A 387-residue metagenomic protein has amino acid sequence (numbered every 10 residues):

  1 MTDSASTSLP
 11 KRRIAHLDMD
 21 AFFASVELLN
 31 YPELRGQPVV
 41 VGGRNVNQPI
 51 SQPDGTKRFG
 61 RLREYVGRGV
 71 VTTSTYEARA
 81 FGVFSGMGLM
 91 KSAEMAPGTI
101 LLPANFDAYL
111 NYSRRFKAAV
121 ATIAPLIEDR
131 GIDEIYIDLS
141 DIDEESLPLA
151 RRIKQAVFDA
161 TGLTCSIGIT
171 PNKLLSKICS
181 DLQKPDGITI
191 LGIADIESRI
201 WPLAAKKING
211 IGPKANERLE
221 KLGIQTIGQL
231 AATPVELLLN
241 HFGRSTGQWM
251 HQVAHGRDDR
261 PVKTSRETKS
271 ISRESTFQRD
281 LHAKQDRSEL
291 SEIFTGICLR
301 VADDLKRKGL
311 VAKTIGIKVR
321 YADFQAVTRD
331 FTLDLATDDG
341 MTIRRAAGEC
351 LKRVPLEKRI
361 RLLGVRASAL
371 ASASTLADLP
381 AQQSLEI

Functional and structural regions predicted by a protein language model:
M1-I132: Residues that scaffold, gate, or flank divalent-cation-dependent active/transport sites
T7-L9, H16, I200, K207 (+3 more regions): DNA-contacting surface of Y-family translesion DNA polymerases
E27-L28, S51-D54, L175-Q183, V262-S265: Short acidic, glycine/serine/threonine-rich loops at helix termini
I127, Q183-T189, I224-I227, Q248: A short alpha->loop->secondary-structure connector
I127-G131, I167, G309-L310: Short beta-strand
E134-L139: A generic structural motif
E145-A204: Long, highly charged, low-complexity intrinsically disordered interaction regions that mediate electrostatic DNA/RNA
